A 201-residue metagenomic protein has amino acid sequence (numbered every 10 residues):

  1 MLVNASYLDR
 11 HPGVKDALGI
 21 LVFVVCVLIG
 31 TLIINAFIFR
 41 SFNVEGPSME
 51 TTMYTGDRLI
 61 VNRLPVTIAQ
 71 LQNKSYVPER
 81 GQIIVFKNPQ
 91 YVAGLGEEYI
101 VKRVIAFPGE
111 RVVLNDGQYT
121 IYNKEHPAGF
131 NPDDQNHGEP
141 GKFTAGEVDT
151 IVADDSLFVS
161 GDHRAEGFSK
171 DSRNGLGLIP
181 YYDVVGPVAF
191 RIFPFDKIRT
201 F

Functional and structural regions predicted by a protein language model:
L2-A17, F37-N43, T51-F201: Soluble "head" domains of membrane/secretory-pathway proteins
G19-F37: Hydrophobic membrane-insertion alpha-helices, especially the h-region of bacterial N-terminal signal peptides
